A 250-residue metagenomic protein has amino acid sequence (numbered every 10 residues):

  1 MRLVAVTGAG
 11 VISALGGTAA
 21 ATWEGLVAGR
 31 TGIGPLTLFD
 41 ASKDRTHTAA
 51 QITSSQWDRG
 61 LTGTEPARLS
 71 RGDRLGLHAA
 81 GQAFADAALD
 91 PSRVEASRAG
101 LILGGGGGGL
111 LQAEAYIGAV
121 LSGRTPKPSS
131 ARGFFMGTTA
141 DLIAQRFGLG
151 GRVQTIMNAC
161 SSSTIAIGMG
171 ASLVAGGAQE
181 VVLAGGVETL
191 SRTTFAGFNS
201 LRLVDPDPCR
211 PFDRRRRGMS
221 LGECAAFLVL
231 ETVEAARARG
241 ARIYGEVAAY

Functional and structural regions predicted by a protein language model:
M1, P35-H78, G108-M169, A178 (+1 more regions): Conserved catalytic cysteine-centered active-site region of acyl-thioester-dependent Claisen-condensing enzymes
L3-T7, R30-P35, P208-Y250: Condensing-enzyme catalytic core mediating Claisen C-C bond formation in acyl metabolism
A5, L38, V94-L103, Q154-N158 (+2 more regions): Beta-strand segments within the central parallel beta-sheet cores of soluble alpha/beta enzyme folds
G10-I12, G105-G108, A159-S162, G186-S191 (+1 more regions): Acidic, glycine-rich active-site loops and adjacent beta-strand->loop/helix elements that engage anionic groups
T18-R45: Short catalytic helix/loop segments, enriched in acidic residues and glycine and frequently bearing histidine
G72-E95, L103-G105: Feature captures the FAD/FMN-dependent oxidoreductase FAD-binding
A83-E95, R146, A235-I243: Phosphate/pyrophosphate-binding loops at sites that engage ATP/ADP/AMP, CoA/4′-phosphopantetheine, polyphosphate
